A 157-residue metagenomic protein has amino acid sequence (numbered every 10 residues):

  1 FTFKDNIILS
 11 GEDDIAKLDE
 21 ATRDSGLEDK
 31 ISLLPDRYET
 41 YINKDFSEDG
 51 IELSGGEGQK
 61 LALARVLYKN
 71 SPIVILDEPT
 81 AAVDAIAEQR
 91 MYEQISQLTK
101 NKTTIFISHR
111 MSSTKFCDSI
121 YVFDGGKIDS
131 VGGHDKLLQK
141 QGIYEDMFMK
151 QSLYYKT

Functional and structural regions predicted by a protein language model:
K4-E48, Y92-E93, N101: ABC ATPase nucleotide-binding domain helical subdomain, centered on the C-loop/LSGGQ "ABC signature"
E28-L61, N70, Y154-T157: ABC-fold ATPase nucleotide-binding domain signature/coupling loops
R37, E93, R110, K115-T157: C-terminal portion of ABC ATPase nucleotide-binding domains
L63, I107: Hydrophobic anchor residue at the start of the ABC signature
V74-E78: Catalytic Walker B motif of ABC-type/P-loop ATPase nucleotide-binding domains
A85-I86: Helix N-cap at the start of a conserved alpha-helix in ABC-type nucleotide-binding domains
Q97-F106, T114: Conserved catalytic loops of ABC-family nucleotide-binding domains
